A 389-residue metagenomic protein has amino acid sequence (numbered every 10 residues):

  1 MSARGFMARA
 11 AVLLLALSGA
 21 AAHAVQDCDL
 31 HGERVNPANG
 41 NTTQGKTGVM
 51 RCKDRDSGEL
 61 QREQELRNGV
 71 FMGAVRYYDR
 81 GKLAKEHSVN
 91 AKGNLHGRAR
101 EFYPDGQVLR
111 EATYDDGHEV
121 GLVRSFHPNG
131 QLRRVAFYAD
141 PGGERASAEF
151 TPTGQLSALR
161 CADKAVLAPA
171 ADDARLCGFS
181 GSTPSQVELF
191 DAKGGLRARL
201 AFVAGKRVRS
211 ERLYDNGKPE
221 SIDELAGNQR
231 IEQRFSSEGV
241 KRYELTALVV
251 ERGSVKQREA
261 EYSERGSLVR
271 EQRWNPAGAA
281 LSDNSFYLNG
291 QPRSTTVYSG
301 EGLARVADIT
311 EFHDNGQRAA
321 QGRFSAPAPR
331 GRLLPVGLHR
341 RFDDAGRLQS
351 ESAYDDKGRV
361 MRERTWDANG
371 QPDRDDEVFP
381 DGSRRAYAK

Functional and structural regions predicted by a protein language model:
M1-A11: Bacterial N-terminal signal peptides that target proteins for export
R9-G19: Bacterial N-terminal signal peptides
A22-K389: Glycine/tyrosine- and acidic-biased, solvent-exposed loop/turn segments at the edges of beta-strands
